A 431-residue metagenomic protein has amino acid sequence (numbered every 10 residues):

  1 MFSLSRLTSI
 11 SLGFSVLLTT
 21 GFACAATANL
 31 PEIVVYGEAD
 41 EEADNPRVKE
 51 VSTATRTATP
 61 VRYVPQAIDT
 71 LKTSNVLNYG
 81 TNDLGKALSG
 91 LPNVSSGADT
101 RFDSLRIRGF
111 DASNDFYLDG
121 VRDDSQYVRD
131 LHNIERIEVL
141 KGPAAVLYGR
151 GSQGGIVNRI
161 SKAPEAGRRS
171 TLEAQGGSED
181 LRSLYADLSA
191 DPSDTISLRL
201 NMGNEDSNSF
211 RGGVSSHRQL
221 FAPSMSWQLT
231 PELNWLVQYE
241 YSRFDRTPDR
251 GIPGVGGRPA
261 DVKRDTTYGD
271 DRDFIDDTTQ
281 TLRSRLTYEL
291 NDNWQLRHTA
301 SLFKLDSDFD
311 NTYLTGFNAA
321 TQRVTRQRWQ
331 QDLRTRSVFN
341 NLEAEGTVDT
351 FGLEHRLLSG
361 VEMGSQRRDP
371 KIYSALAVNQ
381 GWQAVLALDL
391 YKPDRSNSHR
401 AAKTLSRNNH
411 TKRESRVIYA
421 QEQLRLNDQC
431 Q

Functional and structural regions predicted by a protein language model:
L30-G167: Acidic, small-polar-rich N-terminal luminal/periplasmic segments of exported/outer-membrane proteins
G37, L172-G176, L200-N204, V237-R243 (+2 more regions): Transmembrane beta-barrel strands of outer-membrane/channel proteins
I107, A186-A190, P223-W227, S284-Y288 (+2 more regions): Residues on the lipid-exposed face of transmembrane beta-strands in outer-membrane beta-barrel proteins
H132-E135, V146-P223, L229-L233, Q280: Outer-membrane beta-barrel translocator/receptor signature
A163, A190-D194, L229-P231, L290-D292 (+2 more regions): Outer-membrane beta-barrel proteins
G167-S183, D187, G352, V361-L426: Outer-membrane beta-barrel transmembrane domain signature of Gram-negative proteins, especially the mid-to-C-terminal
R168, T195-L198, E232-W235, N293-L296 (+2 more regions): Repeated loop/turn-to-beta-strand initiation elements of outer-membrane beta-barrel proteins
E205-S209, Q219-E289, L302-T335, Q380-R407 (+2 more regions): Acidic/polar loop-and-plug regions of large Gram-negative outer-membrane beta-barrel proteins
